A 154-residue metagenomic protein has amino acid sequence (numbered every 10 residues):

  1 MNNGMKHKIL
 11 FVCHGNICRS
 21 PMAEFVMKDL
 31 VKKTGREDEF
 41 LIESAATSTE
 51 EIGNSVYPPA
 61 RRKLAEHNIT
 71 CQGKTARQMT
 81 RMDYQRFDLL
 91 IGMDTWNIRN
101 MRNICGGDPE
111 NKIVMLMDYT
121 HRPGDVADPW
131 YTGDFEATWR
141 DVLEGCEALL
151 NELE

Functional and structural regions predicted by a protein language model:
N2-R86, N151-E154: Conserved active-site segments centered on acidic
G4, G15, G35, G53 (+6 more regions): Residue-identity detector for glycine
S20, M93-D94: Replace "coordinates the UDP/GDP/TDP-sugar" with "coordinates nucleotide-activated sugar donors
L89, T95-E154: Phosphate-binding/catalytic loops
